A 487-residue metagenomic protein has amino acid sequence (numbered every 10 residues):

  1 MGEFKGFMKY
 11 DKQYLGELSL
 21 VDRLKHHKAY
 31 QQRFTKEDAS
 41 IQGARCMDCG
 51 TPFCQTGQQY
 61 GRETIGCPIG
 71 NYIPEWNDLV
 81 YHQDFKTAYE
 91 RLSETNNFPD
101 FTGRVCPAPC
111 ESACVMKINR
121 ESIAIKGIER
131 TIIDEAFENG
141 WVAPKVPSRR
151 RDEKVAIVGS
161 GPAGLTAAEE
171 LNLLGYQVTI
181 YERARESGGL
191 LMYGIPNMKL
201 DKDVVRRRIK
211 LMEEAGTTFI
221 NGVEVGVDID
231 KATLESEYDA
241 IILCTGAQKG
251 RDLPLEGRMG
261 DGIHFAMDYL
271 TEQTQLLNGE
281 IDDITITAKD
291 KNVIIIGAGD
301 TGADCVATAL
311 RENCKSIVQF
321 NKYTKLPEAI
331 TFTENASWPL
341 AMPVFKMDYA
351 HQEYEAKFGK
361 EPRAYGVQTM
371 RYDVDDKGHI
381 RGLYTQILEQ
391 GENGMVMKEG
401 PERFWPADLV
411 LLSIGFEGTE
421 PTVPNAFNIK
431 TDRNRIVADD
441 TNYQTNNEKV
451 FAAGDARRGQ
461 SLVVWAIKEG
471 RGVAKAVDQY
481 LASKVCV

Functional and structural regions predicted by a protein language model:
M8-Y14, L20-Q32, I41-A44, G57 (+10 more regions): Beta1-alpha1 glycine-rich phosphate/pyrophosphate-binding loop at the start of Rossmann-like nucleotide-binding domains
Q13, L18-E37, Q42, D373 (+2 more regions): C-terminal catalytic lobe of FAD-dependent flavoproteins
S40-A44, D48-T56, R62-P147, E213 (+3 more regions): Glycine/serine-rich phosphate-binding loop and adjoining beta1-alpha1 elements at the start of nucleotide-handling
T87, R149, K154-V158, R206-L255 (+3 more regions): Feature captures the FAD/FMN-dependent oxidoreductase FAD-binding
R150-A163, A288-G299: Beta1/beta-strand and adjacent pyrophosphate-binding region of the FAD-binding site in flavoprotein oxidoreductases
P162-A167, I295, T301-C305, V450-A453 (+2 more regions): Extended, hydrophobic alpha-helical segments in both membrane/secreted and soluble proteins
M259-D290, G391-Q460: FAD-site-proximal beta/loop scaffold in flavoenzymes
G302-C305, E312, A456-K484: A conserved FAD-binding loop/helix module that cradles the flavin
